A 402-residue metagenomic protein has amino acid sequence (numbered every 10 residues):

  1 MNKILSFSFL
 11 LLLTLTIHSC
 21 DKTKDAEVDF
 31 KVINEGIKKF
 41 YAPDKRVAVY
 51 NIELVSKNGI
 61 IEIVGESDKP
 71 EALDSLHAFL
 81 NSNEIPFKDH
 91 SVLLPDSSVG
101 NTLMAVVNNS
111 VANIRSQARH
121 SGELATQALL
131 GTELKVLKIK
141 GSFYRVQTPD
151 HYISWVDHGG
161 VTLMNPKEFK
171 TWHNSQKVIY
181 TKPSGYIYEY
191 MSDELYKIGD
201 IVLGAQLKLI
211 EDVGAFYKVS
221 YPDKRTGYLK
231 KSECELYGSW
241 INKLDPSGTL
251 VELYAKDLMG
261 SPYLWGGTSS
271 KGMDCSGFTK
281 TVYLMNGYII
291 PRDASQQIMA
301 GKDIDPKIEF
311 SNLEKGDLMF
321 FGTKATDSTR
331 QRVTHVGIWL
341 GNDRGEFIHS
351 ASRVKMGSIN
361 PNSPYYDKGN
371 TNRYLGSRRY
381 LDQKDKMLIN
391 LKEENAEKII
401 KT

Functional and structural regions predicted by a protein language model:
M1-V28: Bacterial Sec-dependent N-terminal signal peptides
C20-Q127, T132, H158-M164: N-terminal targeting leaders
I60-E62, L73, A125-D157, G199-K231: SH3/SH3-like beta-barrel superfamily modules
D74-S98, R119, T148-I179, S192 (+4 more regions): Boundary regions of SH3-family modules and the immediately adjacent low-complexity/disordered segments in eukaryotic
V107-L130, Y180-L209, Y263: Beta-loop motif signature
L163-P166, L195, E235, V333-T402: Aromatic- and glycine-rich peptidoglycan recognition patches
A255, G267-N286: Active-site nucleophilic cysteine motif
I290-M356: ...with weaker cross-activation on analogous glycine-rich loops/strands in unrelated enzymes
